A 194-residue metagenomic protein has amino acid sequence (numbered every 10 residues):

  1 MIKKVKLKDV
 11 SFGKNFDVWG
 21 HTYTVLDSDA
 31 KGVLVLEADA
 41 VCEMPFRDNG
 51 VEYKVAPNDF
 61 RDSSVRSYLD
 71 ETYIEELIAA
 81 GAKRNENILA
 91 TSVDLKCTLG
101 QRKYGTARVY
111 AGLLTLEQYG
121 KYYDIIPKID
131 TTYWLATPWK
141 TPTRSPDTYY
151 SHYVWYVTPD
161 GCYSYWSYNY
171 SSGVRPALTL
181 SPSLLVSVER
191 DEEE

Functional and structural regions predicted by a protein language model:
M1-E194: Collagenous Gly-X-Y triple-helix signature in extracellular proteins
